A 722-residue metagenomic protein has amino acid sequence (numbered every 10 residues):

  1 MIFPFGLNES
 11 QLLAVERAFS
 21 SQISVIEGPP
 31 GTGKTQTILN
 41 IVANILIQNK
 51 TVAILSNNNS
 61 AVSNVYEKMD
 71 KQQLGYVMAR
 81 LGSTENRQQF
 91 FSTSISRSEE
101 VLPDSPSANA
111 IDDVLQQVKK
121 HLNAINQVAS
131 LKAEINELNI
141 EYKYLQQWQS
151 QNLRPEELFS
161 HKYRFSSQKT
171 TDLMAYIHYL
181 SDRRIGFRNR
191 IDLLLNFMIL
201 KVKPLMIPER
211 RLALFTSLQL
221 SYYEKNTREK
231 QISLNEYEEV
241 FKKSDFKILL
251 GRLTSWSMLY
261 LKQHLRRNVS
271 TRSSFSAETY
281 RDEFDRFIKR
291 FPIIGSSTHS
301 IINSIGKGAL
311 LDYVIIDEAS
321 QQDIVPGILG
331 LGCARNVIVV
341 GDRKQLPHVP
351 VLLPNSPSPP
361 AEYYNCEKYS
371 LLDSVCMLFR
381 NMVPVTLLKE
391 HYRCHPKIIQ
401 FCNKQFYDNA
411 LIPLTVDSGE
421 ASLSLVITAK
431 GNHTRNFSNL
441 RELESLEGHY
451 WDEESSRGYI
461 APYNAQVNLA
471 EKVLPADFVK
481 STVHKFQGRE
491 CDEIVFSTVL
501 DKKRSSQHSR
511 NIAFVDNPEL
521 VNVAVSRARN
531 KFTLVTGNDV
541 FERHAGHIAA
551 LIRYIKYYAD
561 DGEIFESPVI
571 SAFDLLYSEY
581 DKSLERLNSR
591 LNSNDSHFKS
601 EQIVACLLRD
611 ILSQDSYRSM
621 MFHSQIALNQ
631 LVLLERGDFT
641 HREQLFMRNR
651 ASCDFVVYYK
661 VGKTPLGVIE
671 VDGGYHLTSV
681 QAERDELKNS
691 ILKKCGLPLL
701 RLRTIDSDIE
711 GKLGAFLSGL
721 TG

Functional and structural regions predicted by a protein language model:
M1-G6, V128, Q168-L310: Conserved helicase NTPase catalytic core signature
M1-S20, R87-A110, R266-S274, D282: Pre-P-loop entry segment of helicase/translocase ATPase cores
T32, T37, I41-Y66, M78-L81 (+2 more regions): Conserved RecA-like ASCE P-loop NTPase motor core of nucleic-acid helicases/translocases
A309-I315, R489-D501, V523, F532-L534: A short beta-strand element within the Helicase C-terminal
P354-T386, N403, A421-S422, K503-Q614 (+1 more regions): Helicase C-terminal subdomain and adjacent C-terminal extension
P384-S424: Coupling/hinge elements of helicase-like and P-loop NTPase modules
A410-V473, F478-K480: Conserved helicase/translocase motor-coupling segment
F565-G722: Nucleic-acid endo/exonuclease domains
